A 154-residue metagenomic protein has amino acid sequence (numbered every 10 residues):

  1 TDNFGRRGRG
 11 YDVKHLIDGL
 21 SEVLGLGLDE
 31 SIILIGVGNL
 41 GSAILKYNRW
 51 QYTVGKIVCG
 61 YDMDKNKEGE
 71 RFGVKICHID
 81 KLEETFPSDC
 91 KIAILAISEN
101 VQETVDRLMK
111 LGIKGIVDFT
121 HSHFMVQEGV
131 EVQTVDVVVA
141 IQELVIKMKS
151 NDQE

Functional and structural regions predicted by a protein language model:
T1-L111, Q127-E154: Hydrophobic, well-ordered beta-alpha structural blocks that scaffold small-molecule cofactor pockets
K110-D118: Internal alpha/beta core interface subdomains
T120-S122: Short, ordered loop/turn segments at secondary-structure junctions
